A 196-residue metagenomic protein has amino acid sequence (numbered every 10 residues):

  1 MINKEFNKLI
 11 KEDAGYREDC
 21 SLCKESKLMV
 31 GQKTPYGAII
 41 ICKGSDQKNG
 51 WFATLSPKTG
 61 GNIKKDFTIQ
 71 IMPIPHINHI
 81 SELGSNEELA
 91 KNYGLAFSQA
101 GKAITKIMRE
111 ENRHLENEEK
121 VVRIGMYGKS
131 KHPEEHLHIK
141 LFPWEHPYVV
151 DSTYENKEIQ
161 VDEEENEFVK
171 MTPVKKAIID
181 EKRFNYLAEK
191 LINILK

Functional and structural regions predicted by a protein language model:
M1-K196: HIT superfamily nucleotide-processing domains
